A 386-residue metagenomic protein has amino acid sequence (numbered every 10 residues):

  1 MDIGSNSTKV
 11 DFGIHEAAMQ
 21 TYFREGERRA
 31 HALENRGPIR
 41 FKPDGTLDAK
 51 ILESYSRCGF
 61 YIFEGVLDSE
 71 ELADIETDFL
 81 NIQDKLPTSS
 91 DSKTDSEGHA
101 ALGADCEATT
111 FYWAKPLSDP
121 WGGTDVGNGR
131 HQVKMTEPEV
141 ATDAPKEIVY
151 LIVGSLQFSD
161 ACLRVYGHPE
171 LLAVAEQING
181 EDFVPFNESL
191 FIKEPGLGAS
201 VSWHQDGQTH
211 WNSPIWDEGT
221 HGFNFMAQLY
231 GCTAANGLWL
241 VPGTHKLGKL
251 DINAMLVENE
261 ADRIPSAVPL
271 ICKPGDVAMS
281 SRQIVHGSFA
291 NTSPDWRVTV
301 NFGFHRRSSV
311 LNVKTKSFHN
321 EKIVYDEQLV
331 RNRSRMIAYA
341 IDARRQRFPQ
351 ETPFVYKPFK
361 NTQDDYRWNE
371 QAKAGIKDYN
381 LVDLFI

Functional and structural regions predicted by a protein language model:
D2-R40, K85, S92-K93, P116-S118 (+3 more regions): Non-heme Fe(II)/2-oxoglutarate
D2-R57, E64-W203, T209: Non-heme Fe(II)-dependent double-stranded beta-helix
R130-E139, Q205-T209, N253-R263, W296 (+1 more regions): Short, surface-exposed loop/helix-turn segments at secondary-structure junctions that function as lids/hinges flanking
C162-L163, V174, W211-I215, A227-L229 (+2 more regions): Short helix-to-loop capping/linker segments positioned immediately adjacent to catalytic or ligand/cofactor-binding
E188-L190, F225-A227, V300-F304: A structural signal for short, well-ordered beta-strand segments
S189, E194, Q205-G207, A227-G231 (+1 more regions): Short, structured patches in soluble enzyme cores that scaffold and shape functional sites
S202-G222: Acidic, His- and aromatic-enriched active-site or binding-groove loops in soluble protein domains that engage sugars
G219-G222, Y230-F289, S309, I323: Double-stranded beta-helix
